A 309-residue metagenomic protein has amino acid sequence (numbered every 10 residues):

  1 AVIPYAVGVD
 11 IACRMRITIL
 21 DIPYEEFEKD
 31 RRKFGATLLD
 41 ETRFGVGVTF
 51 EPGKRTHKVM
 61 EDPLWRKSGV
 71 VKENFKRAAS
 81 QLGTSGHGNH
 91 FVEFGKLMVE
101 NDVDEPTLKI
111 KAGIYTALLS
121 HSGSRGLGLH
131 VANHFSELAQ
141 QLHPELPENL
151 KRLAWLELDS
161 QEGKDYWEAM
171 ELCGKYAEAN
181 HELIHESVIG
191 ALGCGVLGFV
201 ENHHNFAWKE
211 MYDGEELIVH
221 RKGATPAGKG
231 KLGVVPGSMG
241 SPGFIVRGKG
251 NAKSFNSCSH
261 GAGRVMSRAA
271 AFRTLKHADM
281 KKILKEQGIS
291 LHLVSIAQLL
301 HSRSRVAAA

Functional and structural regions predicted by a protein language model:
A1-P4, A12-C13, K29-V48, V59-A309: Domain-length cofactor-binding catalytic modules of enzymes
V7: A domain-level signal for the structural core that forms small-molecule/cofactor-binding pockets and catalytic centers
C13-D21: Acidic/polar active-site rim loop that often engages polyanionic ligands
Y24: Short gly/ser-rich anion-binding loops that grip negatively charged ligand groups
G53-T56: Interhelical loops and loop-helix junctions of multi-pass membrane transporters/channels
